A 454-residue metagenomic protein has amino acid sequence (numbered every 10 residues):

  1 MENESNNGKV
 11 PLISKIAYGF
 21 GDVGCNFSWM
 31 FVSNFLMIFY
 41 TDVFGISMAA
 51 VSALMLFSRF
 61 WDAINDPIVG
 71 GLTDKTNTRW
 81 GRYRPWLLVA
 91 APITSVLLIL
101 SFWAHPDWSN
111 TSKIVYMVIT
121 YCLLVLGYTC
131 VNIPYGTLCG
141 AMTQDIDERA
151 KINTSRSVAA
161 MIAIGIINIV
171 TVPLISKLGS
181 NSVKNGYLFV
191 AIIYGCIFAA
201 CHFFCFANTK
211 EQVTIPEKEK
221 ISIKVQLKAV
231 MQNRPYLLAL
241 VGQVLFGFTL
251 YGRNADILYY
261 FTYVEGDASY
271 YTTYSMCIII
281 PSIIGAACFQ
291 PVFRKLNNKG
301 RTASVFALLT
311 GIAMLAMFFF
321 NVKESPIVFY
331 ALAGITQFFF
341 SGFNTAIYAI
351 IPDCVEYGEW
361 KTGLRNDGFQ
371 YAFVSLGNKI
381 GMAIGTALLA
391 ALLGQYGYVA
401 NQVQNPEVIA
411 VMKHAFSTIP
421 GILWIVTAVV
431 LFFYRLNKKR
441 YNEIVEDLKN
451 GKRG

Functional and structural regions predicted by a protein language model:
E2-G454: Membrane-embedded alpha-helical bundles of multi-pass transporters/translocases, especially carrier/permease families
